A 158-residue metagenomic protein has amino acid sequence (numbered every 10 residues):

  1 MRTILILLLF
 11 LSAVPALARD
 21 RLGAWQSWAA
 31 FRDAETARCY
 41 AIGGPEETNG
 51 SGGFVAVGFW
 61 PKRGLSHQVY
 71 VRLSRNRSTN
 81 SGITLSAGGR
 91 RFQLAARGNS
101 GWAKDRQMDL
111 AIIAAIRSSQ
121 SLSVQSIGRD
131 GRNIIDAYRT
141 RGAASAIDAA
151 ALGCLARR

Functional and structural regions predicted by a protein language model:
M1-I4: Positively charged n-region of N-terminal signal peptides that target proteins for export
A13-P15: N-terminal signal peptide c-region/cleavage motif recognized by signal peptidases
A18-R158: A generic "folded-domain core" signal
